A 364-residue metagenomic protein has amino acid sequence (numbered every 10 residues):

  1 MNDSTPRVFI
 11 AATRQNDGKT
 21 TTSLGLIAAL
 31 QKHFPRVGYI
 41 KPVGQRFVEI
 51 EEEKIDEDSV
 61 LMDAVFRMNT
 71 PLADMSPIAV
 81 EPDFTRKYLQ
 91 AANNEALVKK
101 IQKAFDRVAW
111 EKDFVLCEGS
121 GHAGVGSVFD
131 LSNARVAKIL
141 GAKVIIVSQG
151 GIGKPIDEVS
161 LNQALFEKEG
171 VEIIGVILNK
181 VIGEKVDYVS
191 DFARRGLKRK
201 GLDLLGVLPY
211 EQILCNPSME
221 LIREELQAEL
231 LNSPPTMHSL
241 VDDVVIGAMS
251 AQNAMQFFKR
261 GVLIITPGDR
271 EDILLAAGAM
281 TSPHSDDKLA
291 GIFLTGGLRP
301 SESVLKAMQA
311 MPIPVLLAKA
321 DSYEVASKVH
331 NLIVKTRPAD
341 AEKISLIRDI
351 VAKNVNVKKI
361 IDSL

Functional and structural regions predicted by a protein language model:
M1-T5: Phosphate-binding P-loop
R7-D17, T21-K100, R107, V334: N-terminal phosphate/diphosphate-binding loop that engages ATP/GTP or pyrophosphate donors across diverse enzyme folds
A79-L89, L116-G119, I139-V147, Q256-G261: Gly-rich Lys/Arg/Thr-decorated short loops/hinges at beta-loop-alpha junctions or inter-strand turns that position
T85-V128, A134-A137: Phosphate-binding/switch loop-helix module in NTP-utilizing enzymes
V108-E111, A254-V262, S282-K288: Flexible, charged surface loops at secondary-structure boundaries
S120-L202, L263, D269-A339: Conserved catalytic-core segment of NTP-binding enzymes
G183-Q227: Canonical P-loop GTPase G-domain recognition
E211-D269, I333-L364: Non-catalytic interface/targeting segments
